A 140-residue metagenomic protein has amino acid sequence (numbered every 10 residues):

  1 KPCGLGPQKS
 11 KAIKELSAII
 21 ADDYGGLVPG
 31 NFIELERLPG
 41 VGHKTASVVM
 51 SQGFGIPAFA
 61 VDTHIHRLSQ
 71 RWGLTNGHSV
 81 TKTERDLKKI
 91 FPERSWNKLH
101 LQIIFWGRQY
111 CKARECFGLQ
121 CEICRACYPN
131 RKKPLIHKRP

Functional and structural regions predicted by a protein language model:
K1-R139: Catalytic cores of DNA base-excision repair glycosylases
